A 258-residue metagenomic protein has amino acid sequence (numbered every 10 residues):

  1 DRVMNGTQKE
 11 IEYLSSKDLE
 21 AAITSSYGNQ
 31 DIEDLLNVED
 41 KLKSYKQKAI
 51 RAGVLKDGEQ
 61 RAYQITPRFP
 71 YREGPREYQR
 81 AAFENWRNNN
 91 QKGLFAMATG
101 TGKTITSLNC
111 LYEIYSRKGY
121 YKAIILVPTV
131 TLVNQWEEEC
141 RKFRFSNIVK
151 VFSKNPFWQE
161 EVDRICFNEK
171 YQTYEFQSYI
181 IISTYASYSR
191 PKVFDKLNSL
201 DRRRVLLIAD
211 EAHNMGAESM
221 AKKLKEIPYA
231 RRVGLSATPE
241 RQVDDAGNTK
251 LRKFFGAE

Functional and structural regions predicted by a protein language model:
D1-A98, I105-R117, E138, K142: ATP-dependent helicase/translocase motor core
A98-T99, P128: P-loop (Walker A) phosphate-binding loop of NTP-binding proteins
T104-T106, G119-R144: Conserved Walker A/P-loop ATP-binding site and its immediately adjacent core in helicase/helicase-like ATPase domains
Y121-K122, Q177-I180, R203-L206, P228-G234: Loop/turn-to-beta-strand initiation segments
T131-D163: Conserved helix-turn-beta segment of the N-terminal RecA-like "Helicase ATP-binding" lobe in SF1/SF2 helicases
W158-R203, A217-K222: Conserved helix/coil segment N-terminal to the catalytic DExD/H
D210-E211: Walker B catalytic acidic pair
N214-E258: Post-DEXD/H (motif II) to motif III coupling segment of the RecA-like Helicase ATP-binding lobe
